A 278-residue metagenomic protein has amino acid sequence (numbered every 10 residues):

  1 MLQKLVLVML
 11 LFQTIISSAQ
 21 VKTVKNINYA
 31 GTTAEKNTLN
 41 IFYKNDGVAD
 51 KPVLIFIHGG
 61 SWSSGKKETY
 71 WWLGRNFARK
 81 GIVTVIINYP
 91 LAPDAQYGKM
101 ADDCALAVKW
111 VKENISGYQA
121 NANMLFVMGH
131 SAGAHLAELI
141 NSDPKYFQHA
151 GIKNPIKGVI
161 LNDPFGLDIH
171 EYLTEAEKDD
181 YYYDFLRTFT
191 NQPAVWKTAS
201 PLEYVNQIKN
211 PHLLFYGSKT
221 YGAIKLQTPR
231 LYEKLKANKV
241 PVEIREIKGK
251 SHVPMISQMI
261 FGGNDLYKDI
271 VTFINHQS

Functional and structural regions predicted by a protein language model:
M1-K22, S278: Bacterial Sec-dependent N-terminal signal peptides
S17-S278: Alpha/beta-hydrolase superfamily serine-hydrolase fold, recognizing
